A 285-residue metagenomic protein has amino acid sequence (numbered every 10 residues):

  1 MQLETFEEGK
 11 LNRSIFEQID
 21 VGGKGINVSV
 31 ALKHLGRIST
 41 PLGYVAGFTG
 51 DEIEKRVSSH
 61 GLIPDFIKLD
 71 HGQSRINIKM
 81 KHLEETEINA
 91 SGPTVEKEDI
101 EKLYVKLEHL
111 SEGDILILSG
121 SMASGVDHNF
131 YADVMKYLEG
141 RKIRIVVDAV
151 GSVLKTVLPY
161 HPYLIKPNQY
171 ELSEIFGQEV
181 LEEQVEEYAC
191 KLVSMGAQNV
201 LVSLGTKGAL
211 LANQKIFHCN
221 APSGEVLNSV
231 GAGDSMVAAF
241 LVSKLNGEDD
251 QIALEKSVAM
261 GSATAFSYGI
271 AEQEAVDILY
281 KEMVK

Functional and structural regions predicted by a protein language model:
M1-L42, G50-E52: Glycine-rich phosphate/adenosyl-contacting loop at the front of the ribokinase-like
K10, H34-D114, Y280-K285: Conserved N-terminal subdomain of the carbohydrate kinase-like
K33, E139, L245: Gly/Ala-rich phosphate-binding loop of Rossmann-like dinucleotide-binding domains, activating on the conserved
R37-T40, P64-D65, I145, V200 (+1 more regions): Hydrophobic anchor at the start of a short beta-strand that flanks the dinucleotide cofactor-binding loop
E87-N89, G113-G120, D148, K166-E171: Short beta-strands and strand-loop turn motifs
P93-E96, M122-V126, V153-K155, E174 (+2 more regions): Short, small-residue-enriched loops and turns at beta-alpha junctions that line or gate enzyme active sites
N129-K215: Conserved phosphate/ATP/ADP-binding segment of small-molecule kinases
K155, E183-K285: Conserved phosphate-binding/catalytic region of the ribokinase-like
